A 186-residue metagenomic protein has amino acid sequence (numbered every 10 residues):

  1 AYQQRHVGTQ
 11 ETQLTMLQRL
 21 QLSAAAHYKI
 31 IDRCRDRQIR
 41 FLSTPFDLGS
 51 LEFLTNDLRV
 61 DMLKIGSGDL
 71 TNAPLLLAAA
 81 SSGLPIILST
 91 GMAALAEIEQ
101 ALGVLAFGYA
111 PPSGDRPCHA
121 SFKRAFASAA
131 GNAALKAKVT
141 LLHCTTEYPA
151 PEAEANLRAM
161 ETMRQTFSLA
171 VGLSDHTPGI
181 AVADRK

Functional and structural regions predicted by a protein language model:
A1-K186: Catalytic cores and adjacent flexible loops of soluble metabolic enzymes that perform enolate/carbanion chemistry on
